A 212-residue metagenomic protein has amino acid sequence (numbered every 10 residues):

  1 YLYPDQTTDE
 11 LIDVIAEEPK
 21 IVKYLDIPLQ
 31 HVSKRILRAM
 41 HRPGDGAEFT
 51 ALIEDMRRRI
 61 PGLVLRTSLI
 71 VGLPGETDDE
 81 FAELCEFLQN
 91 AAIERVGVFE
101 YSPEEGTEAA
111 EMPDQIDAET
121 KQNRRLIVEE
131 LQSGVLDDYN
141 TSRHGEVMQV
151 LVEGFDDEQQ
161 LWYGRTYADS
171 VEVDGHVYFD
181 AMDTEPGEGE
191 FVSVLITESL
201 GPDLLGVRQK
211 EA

Functional and structural regions predicted by a protein language model:
Y1-D79, Q89-N90: Conserved SAM/AdoMet-binding glycine-rich loop
L2, V32, Y101, F155 (+1 more regions): Hydrophobic pocket-lining residues within nucleotide cofactor-binding pockets
L11-I12, L84, F179-D180: Short beta-alpha junctions and helix-cap segments that line functional grooves
I27, S68, L88, V96 (+3 more regions): Conserved, mostly hydrophobic/aromatic
P28-S33, E100-E105, T166-A168: Short, small-residue-rich loop/turn micro-motifs
F49-L52, L84, G189: Hydrophobic side chains in well-ordered alpha-helices
D79, E83-V128: C-terminal, non-catalytic macromolecule-binding modules
E111-A212: Terminal RNA-binding accessory module
